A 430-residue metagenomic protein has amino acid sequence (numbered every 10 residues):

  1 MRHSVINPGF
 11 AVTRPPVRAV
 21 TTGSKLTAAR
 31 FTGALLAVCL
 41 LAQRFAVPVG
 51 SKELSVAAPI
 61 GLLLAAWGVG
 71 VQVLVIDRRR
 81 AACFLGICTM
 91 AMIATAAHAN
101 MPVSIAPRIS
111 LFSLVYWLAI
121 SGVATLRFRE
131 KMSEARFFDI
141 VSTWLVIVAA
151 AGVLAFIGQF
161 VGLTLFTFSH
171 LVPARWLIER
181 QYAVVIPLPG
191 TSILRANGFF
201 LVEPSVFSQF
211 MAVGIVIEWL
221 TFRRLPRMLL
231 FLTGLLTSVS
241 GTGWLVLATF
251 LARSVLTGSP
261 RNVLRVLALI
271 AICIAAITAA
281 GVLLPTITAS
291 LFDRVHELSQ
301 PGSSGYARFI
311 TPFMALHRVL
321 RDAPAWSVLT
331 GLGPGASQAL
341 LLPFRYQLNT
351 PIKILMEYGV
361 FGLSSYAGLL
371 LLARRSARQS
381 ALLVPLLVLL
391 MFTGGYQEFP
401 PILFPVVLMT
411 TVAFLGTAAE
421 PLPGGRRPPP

Functional and structural regions predicted by a protein language model:
M1-R30, V69-V75, A96-A99, L408-P430: A juxtamembrane structural motif centered on a specific transmembrane helix
T32-R44, L62-T125, L387-M391: N-terminal hydrophobic segments of proteins, predominantly signal-anchor/transmembrane helices of inner/organellar
L62, L383-F392, Q397-P430: Transmembrane alpha-helices of multi-pass inner-membrane enzymes
A65-Q72, M101-F160, Y366-L370: Transmembrane alpha-helical segments and their membrane-water interfaces
R129, L251-S254, R265-A268, I354-M391: Hydrophobic transmembrane alpha-helices and their immediate junctions
D139-L163, V184-V239, L245-L256: Alpha-helical transmembrane segments of multi-pass inner-membrane proteins
L154-Q159, T257-L298, L320-D322: A membrane-periplasm/extracellular boundary helix in multi-pass inner-membrane enzymes that assemble envelope glycans
I287-Y358: Long extracytoplasmic/lumenal interhelical loops at the membrane interface of multi-pass membrane proteins
